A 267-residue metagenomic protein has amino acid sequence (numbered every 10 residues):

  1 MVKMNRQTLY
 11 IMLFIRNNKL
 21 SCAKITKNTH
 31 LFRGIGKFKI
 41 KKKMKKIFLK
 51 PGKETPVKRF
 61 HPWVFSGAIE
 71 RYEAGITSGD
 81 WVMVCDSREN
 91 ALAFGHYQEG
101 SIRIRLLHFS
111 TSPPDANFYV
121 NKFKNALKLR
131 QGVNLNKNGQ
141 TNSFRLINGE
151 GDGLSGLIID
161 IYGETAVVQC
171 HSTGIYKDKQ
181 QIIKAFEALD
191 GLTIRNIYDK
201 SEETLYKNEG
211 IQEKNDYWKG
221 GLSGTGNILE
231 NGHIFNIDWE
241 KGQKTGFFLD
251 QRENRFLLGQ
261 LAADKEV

Functional and structural regions predicted by a protein language model:
N5, Y10, N17-N18, N28-H30: Intrinsic-disorder-associated, low-complexity terminal segments enriched in Asp/Asn/His/Tyr and depleted of Lys/Arg
I40-I161: Non-catalytic accessory regions of SAM-dependent methyltransferases
L106-P114, V167-Y176: Short histidine-centered catalytic/ligand-binding loop motif
I147-D160, Y176-F247: Non-catalytic substrate-recognition/targeting regions of SAM-dependent transferases
E164, F235, N254: Conserved hydrophobic/aromatic pocket- or pore-lining residues that grip, position, or stack substrates in active sites
K265-V267: Conserved class I S-adenosyl-L-methionine
